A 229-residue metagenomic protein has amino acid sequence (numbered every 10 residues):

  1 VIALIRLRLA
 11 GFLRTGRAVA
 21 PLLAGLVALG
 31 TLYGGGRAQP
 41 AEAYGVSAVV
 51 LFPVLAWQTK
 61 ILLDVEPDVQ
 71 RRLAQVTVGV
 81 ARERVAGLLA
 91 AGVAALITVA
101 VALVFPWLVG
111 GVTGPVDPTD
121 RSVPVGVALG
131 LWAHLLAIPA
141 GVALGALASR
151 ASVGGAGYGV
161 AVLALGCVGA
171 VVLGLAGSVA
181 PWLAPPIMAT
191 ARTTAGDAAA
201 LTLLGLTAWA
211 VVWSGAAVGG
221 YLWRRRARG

Functional and structural regions predicted by a protein language model:
V1-A3, V179-A180: Short, membrane-interfacial amphipathic segments enriched in basic
A3-G11, R71-V76, S149, V153: Short amphipathic alpha-helical coupling elements at transmembrane boundaries
R6-D68, G219-G220: Transmembrane helix-boundary elements of multi-pass transport/secretion proteins, especially ABC-type permease modules
T15-G16, G79, G154: Short loop-to-helix capping motifs
A20-L23, G35-E42, Y158-G229: Terminal transmembrane helical anchor/hairpin motif
L29-L55, L88-G159: Secretory targeting signals
W57-I61, P139-A143, A208-G220: Hydrophobic cores of alpha-helical transmembrane segments in multi-pass inner/ER membrane proteins, independent
K60-A94: Helix-loop-helix units of permease transmembrane domains in multi-pass membrane transporters, especially ABC
